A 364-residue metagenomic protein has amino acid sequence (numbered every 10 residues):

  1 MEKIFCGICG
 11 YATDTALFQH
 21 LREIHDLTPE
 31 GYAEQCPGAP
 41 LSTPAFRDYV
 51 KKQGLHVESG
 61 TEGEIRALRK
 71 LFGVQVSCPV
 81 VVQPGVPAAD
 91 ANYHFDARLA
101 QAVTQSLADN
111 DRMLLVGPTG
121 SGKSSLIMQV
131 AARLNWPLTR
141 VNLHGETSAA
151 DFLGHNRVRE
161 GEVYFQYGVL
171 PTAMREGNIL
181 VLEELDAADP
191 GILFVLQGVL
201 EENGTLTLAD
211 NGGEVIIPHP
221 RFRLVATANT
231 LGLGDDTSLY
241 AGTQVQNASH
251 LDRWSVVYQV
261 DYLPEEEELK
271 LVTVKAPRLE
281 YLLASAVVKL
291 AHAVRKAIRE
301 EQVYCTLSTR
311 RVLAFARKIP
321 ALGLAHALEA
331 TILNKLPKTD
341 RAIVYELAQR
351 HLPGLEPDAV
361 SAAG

Functional and structural regions predicted by a protein language model:
E2-K3: Canonical TGEKP/GEKP-like linker peptides that connect adjacent C2H2 zinc-finger motifs in multi-finger transcription
C6-C9: Short cysteine-rich clusters marking metal-coordination/redox-active sites
A12-D14, G232: Short functional micro-motifs and their immediate structural scaffolds
D14-A39: C-terminal recognition-helix end and immediately following basic linker of small zinc-binding "finger" domains
E34-A39, F46-Y49, A286-A291: Short linear loop/turn motifs
A39-T61: Long, charge-rich boundary regions
H56-G364: C-terminal regulatory/interaction module of P-loop NTP-utilizing enzymes
